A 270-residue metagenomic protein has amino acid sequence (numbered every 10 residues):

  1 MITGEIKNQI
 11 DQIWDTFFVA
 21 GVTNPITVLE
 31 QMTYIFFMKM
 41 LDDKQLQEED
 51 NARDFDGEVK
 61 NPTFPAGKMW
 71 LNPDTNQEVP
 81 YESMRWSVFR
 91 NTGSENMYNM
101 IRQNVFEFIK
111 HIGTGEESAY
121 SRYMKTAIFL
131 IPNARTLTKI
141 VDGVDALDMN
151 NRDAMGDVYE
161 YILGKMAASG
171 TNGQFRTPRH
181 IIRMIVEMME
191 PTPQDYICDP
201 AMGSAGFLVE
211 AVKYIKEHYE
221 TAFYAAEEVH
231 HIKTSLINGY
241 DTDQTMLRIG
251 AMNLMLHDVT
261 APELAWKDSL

Functional and structural regions predicted by a protein language model:
M1-P193, E263-L270: Non-catalytic, mostly N-terminal accessory regions of nucleic-acid modification and defense proteins
T171-L270: Conserved S-adenosyl-L-methionine
